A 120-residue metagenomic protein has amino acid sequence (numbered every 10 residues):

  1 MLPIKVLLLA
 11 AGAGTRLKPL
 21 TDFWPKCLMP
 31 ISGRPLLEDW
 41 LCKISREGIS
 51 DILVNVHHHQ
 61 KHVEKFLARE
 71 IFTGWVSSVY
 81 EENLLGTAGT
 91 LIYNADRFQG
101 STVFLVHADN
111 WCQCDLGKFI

Functional and structural regions predicted by a protein language model:
M1-L8, R16, P30, R34-H107 (+2 more regions): Conserved N-terminal catalytic core of the sugar/cofactor nucleotidyltransferase
A13: Conserved SAM/SAH-binding loop
P19-D22: Conserved catalytic-core motifs of eukaryotic protein kinase domains, centered on the activation segment
